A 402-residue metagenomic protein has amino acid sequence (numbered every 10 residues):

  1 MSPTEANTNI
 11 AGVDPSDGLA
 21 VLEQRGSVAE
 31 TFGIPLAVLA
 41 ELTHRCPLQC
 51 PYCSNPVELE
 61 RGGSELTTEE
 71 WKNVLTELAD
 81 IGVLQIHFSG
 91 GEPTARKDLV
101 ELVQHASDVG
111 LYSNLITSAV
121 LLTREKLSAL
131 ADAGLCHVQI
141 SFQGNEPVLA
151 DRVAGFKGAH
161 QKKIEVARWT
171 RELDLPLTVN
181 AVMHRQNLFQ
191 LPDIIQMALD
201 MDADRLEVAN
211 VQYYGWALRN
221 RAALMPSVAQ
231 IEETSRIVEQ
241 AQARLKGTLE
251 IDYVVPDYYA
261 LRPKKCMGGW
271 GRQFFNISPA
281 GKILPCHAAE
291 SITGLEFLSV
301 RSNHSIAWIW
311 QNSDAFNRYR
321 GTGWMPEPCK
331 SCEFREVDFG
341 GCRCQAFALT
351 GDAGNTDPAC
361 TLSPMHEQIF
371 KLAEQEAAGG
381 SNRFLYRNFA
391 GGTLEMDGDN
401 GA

Functional and structural regions predicted by a protein language model:
M1-D14, Y112, S128, D132-A133 (+2 more regions): Radical SAM enzyme [4Fe-4S]-AdoMet core and its adjacent flexible, acidic and glycine-rich loops/tails across
S2-A133, H137: Conserved alpha-helical substructure of the radical SAM core
S2-R25, A29, E290-A402: Flexible mid-to-C-terminal extensions adjoining Fe-S/redox cofactors in radical SAM and related proteins
E30, K264-M267, F274, Y319-G323: Short Gly/Pro-enriched turn/cap motifs at secondary-structure boundaries
E58, G91, Q143, V211 (+1 more regions): Flexible loop residues that form catalytic and substrate-binding hotspots at small-molecule/glycan-binding clefts
T68-K72, R96, T123-E125, P147 (+5 more regions): Structural motif corresponding to alpha-helix initiation and N-cap regions
